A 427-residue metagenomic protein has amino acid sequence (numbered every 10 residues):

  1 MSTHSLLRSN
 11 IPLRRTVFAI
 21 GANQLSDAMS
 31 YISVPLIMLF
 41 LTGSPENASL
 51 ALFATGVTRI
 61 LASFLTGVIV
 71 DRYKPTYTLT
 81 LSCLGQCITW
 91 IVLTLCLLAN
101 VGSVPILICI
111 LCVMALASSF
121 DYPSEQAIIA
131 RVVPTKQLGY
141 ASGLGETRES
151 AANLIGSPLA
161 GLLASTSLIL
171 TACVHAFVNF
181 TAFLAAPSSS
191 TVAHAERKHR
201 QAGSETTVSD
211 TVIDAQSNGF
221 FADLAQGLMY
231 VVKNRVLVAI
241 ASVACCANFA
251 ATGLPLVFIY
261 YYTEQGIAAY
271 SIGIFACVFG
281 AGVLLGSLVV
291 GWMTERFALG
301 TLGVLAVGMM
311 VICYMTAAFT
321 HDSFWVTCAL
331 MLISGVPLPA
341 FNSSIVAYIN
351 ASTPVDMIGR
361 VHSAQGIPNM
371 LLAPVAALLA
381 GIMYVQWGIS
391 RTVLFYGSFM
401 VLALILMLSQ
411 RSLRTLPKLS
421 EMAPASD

Functional and structural regions predicted by a protein language model:
M1-R14, V192-A241, D427: Juxtamembrane intracellular "pre-TM" segments in multi-pass secondary transporters
R15, E46-N47, Y77, I106 (+8 more regions): Residue-level recognition of membrane-helix boundary sites in multi-pass small-molecule transporters
R15-Y31, T55-V68, K74-T89, I106-A164 (+7 more regions): Substrate-agnostic recognition of the 12-TM MFS/MFS-like secondary transporter fold
G21, I32-S33, L168-C173, D223-S287: A single, central transmembrane helix in multi-pass transporters
S33, G43-L52, A269-A276, S363: Small-residue hotspots at the loop-to-helix junctions and early N-terminal turns of transmembrane alpha-helices
P35-L41, T94-A99, I155-H175, E264-Q265 (+1 more regions): Transmembrane alpha-helix termini and helix-breaking/packing motifs in multi-pass membrane transporters
L61-R72, T76-T78, S82-G85, V92 (+4 more regions): C-terminal transmembrane bundle of multi-pass solute transporters/carriers
A172-V208, S409-M422: Helix-loop junctions on the cytosolic side of multi-pass membrane transporters, especially the intracellular loop
